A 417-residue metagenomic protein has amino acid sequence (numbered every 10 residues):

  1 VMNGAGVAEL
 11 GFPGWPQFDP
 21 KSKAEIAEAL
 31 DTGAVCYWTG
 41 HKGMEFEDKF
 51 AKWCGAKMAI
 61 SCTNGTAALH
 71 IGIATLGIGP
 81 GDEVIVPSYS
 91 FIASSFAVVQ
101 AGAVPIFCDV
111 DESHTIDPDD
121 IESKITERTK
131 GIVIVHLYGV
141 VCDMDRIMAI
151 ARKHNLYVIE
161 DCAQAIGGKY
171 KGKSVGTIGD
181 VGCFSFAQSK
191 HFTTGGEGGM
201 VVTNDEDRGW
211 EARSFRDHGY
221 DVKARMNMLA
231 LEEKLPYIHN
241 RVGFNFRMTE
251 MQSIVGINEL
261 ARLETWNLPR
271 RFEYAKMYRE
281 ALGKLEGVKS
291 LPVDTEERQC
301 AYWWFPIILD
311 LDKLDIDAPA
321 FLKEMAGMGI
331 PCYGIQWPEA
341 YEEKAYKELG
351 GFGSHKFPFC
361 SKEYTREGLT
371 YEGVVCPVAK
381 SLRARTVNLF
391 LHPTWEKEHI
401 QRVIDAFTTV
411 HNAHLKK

Functional and structural regions predicted by a protein language model:
V1-C36, Y237, F390: N-terminal "arm"/small-domain region of PLP-dependent enzymes with the aminotransferase-like
T32-E83, A97-Q100, I106-F107, K173: Phosphate-binding glycine-rich loop
E45-D48, A56-K57, D119, G131-V135 (+3 more regions): PLP-dependent aminotransferase class I/II
A74-A165, K169: PLP-dependent aminotransferase-like
F96-V98, I150, S174, H191 (+1 more regions): Hydrophobic/aromatic ligand-binding patch that stacks against planar heteroaromatic rings of cofactors or nucleotides
E160-G195, L235-N240: Conserved active-site segment immediately N-terminal to the catalytic lysine that forms the internal aldimine
F184-S185, G199-N204: Short beta-strand-to-turn element immediately C-terminal to the catalytic PLP-Schiff-base lysine in fold type I
